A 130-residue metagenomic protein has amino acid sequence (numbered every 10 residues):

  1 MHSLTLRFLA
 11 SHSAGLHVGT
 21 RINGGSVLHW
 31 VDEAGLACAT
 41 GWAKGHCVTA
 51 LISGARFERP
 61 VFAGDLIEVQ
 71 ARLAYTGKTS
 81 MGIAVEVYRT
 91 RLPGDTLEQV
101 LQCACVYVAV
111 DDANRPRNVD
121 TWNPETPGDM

Functional and structural regions predicted by a protein language model:
M1-L51, V108-M130: Hot-dog-fold acyl-thioester-processing enzymes
H2-L6, F62-A63, A74-M130: HotDog/MaoC-like acyl-thioester-processing domains
H12-A14, I52-R59, R89-R91: Short, well-ordered turn and helix-capping elements at secondary-structure junctions
L36-G82, E98-C103: Hydrophobic beta-strand-centered segment that forms part of the acyl-chain substrate-binding groove
